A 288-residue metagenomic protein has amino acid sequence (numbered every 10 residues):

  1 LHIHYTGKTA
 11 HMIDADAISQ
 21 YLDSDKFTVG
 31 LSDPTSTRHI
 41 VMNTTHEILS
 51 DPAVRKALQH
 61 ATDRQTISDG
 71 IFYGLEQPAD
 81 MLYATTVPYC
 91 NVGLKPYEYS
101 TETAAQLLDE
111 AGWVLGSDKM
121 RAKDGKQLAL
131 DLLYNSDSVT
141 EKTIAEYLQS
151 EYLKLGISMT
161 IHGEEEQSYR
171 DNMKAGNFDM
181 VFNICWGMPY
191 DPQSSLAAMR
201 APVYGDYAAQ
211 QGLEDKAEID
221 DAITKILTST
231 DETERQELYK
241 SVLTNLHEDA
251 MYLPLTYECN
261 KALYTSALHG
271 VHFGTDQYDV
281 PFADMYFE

Functional and structural regions predicted by a protein language model:
L1-H46, A57, D69, I184: Extracellular/periplasmic solute-recognition and catalytic clefts
I18-T35, V41-D51, P88-D109, G116-L128 (+3 more regions): Short, solvent-exposed loop/beta-turn-alpha elements that line the ligand-binding surface or hinge of extracytoplasmic
G30, L49-S150, S241: Append "and occasionally in soluble cytosolic enzymes with long acidic Gly/Pro-rich linkers
T45-D69, I219-Q236: Extended ligand-binding regions for polar small-molecule ligands
D69, A111-Y134, V181-C185, S229-S266: Bilobed periplasmic-binding protein-like "clamshell/Venus-flytrap" ligand-binding domains
V114-G187, N260: Ligand/substrate-recognition segments at binding pockets and active sites
Y134-K142, S194, A208, G212: Extracytoplasmic "Venus flytrap"
